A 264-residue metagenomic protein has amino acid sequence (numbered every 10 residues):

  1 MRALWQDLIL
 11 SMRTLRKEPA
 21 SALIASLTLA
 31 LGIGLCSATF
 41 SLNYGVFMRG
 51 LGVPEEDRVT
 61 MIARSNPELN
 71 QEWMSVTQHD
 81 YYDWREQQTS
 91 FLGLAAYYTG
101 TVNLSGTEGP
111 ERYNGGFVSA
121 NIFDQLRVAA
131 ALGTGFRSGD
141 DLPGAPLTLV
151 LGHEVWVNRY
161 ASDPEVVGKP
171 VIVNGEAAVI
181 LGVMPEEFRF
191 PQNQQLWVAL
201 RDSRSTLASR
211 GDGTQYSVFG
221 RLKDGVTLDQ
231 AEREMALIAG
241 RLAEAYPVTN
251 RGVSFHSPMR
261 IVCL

Functional and structural regions predicted by a protein language model:
M1-I24, V53, P67, G109-P110 (+2 more regions): Membrane-helix entry/capping segments
Q6, L10, K17, G45 (+3 more regions): Generic recognition of well-ordered alpha-helical segments within structured catalytic/regulatory domains
I24-G32: Alpha-helical transmembrane segments of integral membrane proteins
L31-R58: Alpha-helical transmembrane segments
P54-L69: Short extracytoplasmic/periplasmic juxtamembrane "stem" segments immediately C-terminal to an N-terminal membrane anchor
A63-R64, H79-R137, L242: Short amphipathic beta-strand/extended segments in non-transmembrane regions
E68-W73, W84, V102-G106, N158 (+3 more regions): Short, solvent-exposed loop/turn elements at domain surfaces
G115-S138, L147-L264: Mid-to-C-terminal secondary-structure elements that act as membrane-proximal/extracytoplasmic interface segments
